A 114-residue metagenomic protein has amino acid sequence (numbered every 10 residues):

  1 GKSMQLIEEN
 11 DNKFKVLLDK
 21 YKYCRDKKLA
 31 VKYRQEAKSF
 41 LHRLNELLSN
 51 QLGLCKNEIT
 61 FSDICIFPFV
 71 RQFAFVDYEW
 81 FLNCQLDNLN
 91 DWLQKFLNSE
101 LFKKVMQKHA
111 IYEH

Functional and structural regions predicted by a protein language model:
G1-S39, S49-L52: GST-like domain detector, emphasizing the conserved glutathione-binding G-site in the N-terminal thioredoxin-like
K15, L41-N45, L97: Structural signal for well-ordered, non-membrane alpha-helices
L18, V70, F102: Catalytic cores of transferase enzymes with a strong primary signal for eukaryotic protein kinases
Y33-F40, L44, F69, W92: Alpha-helical packing segments of well-folded alpha/beta enzyme cores
E46-N57, E100-M106: Surface-exposed helix-capping loop/turn segments at secondary-structure junctions
L54-E79, Q85, N90, F96: GST superfamily/GST-like fold recognition
K108-H114: Long, charge-rich low-complexity segments
